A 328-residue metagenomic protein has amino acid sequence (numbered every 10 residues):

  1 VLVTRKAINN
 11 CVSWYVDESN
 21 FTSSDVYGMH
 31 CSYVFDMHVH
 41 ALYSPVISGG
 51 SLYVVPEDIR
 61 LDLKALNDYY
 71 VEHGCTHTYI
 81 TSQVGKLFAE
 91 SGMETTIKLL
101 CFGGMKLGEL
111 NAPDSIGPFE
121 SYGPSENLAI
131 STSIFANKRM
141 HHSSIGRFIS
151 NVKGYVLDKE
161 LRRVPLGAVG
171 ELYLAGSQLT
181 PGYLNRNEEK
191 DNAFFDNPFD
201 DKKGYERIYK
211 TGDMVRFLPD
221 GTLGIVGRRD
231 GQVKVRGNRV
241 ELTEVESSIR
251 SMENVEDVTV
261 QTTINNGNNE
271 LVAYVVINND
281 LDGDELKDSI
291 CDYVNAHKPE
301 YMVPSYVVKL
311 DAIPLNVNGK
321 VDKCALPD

Functional and structural regions predicted by a protein language model:
V1-V26, D36-T76, S133: Conserved AMP-binding/adenylation subdomain of ANL enzymes
T4, C11, I80-T81, G103 (+4 more regions): Replace "coordinates the UDP/GDP/TDP-sugar" with "coordinates nucleotide-activated sugar donors
I8, F119-E120, F135-D328: AMP-dependent adenylate-forming
D25, T76, K98, D213 (+1 more regions): Conserved acidic residues
D36, E126-N127, N266-N269: Short acidic/glycine-enriched loop/turn segments that link adjacent beta-strands
I47-G50, H73-Y79, G85-S144, K153: Gly/Ser/Thr-rich phosphate-binding loop
L63-N67, A89, E246: Short hydrophobic/charged patches on amphipathic alpha-helices used for structural packing and interfaces
